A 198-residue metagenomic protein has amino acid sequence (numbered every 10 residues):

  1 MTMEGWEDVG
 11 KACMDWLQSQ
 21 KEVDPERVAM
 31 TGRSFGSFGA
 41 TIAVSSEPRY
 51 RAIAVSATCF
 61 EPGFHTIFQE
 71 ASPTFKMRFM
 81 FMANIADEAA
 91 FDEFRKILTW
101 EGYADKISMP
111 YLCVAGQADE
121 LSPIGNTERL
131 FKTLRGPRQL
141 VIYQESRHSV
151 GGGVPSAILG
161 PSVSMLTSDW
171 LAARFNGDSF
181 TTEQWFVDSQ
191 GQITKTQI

Functional and structural regions predicted by a protein language model:
M1-E26: Alpha/beta-hydrolase active-site loop
D15, M30-T31, S37-P48: Short glycine-enriched nucleophile-adjacent loop and the immediately C-terminal alpha-helix near the catalytic center
A29-G32, T41, S56, V114: Short beta-strand immediately N-terminal to the catalytic nucleophile in serine-hydrolase-like folds
I42-E93, M109: Hydrolase active-site cap/lid region
I107-S108, C113-A115, D119: Short beta-strand/loop motif that positions the catalytic acidic residue of the alpha/beta-hydrolase fold
M109, P123-K132: Short alpha-helix in the alpha/beta-hydrolase fold that links the catalytic acid
F131-G151: Catalytic histidine neighborhood in serine/cysteine hydrolases with alpha/beta-hydrolase-type architecture
P155-I198: Catalytic active-site module of serine/aspartate enzymes centered on a nucleophile-bearing elbow/loop
